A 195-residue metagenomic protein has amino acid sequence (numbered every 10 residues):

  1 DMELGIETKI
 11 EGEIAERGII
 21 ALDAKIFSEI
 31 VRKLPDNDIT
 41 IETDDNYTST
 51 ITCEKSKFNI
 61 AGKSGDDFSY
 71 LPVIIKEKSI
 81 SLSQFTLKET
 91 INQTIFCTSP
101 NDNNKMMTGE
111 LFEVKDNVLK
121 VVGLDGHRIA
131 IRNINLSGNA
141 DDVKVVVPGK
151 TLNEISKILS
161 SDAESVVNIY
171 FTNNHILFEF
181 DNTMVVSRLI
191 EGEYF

Functional and structural regions predicted by a protein language model:
D1-F195: Structural preference for solvent-exposed beta-strand-turn elements and adjacent flexible terminal/loop segments within
